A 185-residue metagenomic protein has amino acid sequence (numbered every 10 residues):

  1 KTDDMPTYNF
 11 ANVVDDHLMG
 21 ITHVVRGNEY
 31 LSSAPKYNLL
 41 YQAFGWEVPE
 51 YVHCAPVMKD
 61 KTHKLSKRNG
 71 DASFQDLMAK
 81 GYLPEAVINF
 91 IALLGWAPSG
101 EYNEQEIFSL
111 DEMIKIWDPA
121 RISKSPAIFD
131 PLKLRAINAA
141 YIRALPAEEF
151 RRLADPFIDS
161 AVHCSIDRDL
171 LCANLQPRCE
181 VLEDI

Functional and structural regions predicted by a protein language model:
K1: Short, Gly/Ser/Thr-enriched beta-strand-loop segments that form substrate-interacting elements of hydrolase/peptidase
M5, V14-I185: Conserved nucleotide- and phosphate/pyrophosphate-binding catalytic cores in adenylate/nucleotidyl-handling enzymes
N9: Active-site beta-loop-alpha substructure in enzyme catalytic cores, prototypically the cysteine-centered nucleophile
